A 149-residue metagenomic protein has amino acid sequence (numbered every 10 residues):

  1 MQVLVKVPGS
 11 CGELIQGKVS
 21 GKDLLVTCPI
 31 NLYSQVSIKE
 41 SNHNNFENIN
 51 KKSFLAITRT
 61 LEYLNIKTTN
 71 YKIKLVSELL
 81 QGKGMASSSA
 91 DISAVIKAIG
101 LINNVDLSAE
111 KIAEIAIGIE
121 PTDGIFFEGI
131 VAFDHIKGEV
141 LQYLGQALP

Functional and structural regions predicted by a protein language model:
M1-K83: ATP-binding N-lobe of GHMP and related small-molecule kinases
V3-L4, L101, Q146-P149: C-terminal nucleotide
I15, F54, T58, S93-G100 (+1 more regions): Predominant activation on well-ordered alpha-helical scaffold segments within soluble catalytic domains
Q16, N31-Q35, A90, G138 (+1 more regions): Short capping/connector residues at structural and topological boundaries
G21-D23, S108-P149: ATP-dependent small-molecule kinase catalytic core of the GHMP/sugar-kinase superfamily and closely related
N65-K72, I99-I115: Phosphate-handling active-site elements
K83-L107, I125: DPxDG-like acidic metal-binding loop motif
